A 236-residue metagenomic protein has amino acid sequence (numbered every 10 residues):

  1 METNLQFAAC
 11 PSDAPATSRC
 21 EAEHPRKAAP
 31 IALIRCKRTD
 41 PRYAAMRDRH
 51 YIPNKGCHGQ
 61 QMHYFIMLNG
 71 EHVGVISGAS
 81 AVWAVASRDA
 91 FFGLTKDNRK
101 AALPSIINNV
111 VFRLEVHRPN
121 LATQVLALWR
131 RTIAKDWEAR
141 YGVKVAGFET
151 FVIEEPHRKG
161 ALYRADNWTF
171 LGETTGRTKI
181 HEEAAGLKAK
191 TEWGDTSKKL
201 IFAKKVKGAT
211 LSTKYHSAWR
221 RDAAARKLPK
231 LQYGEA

Functional and structural regions predicted by a protein language model:
M1-E2, K205: Extended, hydrophobic interaction surfaces within ordered domains
E2-K37: Conserved N-terminal entry element of GNAT/NAT acetyltransferase domains
A29-P41, D48-Y51, C57-M62, M67-G70 (+1 more regions): Acyl-donor binding region in acyl/amide transferases
E149, S212, E235-A236: Boundary/linker segments flanking structured domains
K207-R220: Short, charged low-complexity linker/loop segments at the C-terminal edge of domains
W219-A236: Short, cationic low-complexity segments
